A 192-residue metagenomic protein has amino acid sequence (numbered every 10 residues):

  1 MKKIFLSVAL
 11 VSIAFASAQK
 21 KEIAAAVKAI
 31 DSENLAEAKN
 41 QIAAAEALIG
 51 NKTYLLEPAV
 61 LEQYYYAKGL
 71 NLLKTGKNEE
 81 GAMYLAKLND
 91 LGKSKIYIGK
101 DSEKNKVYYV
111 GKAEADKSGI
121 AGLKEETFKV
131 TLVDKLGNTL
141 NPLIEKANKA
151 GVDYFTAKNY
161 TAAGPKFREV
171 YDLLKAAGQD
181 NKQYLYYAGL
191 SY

Functional and structural regions predicted by a protein language model:
M1-I4: Positively charged n-region of N-terminal signal peptides that target proteins for export
L6-A9, S17-D134, T139-E145, K149 (+1 more regions): N-terminal leader/linker segments that initiate helical-solenoid repeat arrays
S12: Structured alpha-helical
L123-S191: Extended amphipathic alpha-helical interaction segments
